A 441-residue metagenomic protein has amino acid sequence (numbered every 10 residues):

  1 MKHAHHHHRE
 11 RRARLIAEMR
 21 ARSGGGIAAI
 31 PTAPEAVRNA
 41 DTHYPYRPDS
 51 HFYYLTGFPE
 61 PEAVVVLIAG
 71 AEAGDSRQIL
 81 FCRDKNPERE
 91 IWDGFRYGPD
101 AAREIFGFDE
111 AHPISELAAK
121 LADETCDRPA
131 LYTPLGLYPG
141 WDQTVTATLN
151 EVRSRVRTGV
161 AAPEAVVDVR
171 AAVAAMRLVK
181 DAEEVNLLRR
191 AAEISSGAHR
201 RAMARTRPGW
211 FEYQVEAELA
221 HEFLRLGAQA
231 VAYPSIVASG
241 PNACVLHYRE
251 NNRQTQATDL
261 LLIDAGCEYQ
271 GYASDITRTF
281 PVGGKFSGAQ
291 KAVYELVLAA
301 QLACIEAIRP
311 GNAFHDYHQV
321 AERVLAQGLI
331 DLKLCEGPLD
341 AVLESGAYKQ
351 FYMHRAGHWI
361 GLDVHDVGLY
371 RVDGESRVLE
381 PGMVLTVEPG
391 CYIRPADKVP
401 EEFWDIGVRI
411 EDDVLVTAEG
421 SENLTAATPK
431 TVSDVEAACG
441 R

Functional and structural regions predicted by a protein language model:
M1-R441: Active-site neighborhoods and metal-handling regions in enzymes and metal-associated proteins
